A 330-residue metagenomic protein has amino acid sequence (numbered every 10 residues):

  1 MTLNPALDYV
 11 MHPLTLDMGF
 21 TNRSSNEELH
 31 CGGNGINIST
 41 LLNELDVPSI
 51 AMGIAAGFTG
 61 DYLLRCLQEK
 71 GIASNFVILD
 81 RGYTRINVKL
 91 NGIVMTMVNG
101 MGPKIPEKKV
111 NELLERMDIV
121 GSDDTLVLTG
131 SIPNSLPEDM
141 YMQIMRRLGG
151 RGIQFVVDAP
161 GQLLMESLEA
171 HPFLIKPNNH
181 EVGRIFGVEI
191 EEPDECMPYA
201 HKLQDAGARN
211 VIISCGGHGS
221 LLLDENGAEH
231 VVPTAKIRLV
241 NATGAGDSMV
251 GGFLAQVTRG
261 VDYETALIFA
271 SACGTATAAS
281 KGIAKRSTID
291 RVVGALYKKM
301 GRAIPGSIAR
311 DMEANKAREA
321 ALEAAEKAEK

Functional and structural regions predicted by a protein language model:
M1-M52, G60-Y62, I304, I308-K330: Glycine-rich phosphate/adenosyl-contacting loop at the front of the ribokinase-like
S39-P48, N91, A255-G260: Alpha-helix C-terminal capping segments
P48-F76: A glycine-rich beta-to-alpha transition motif near the start of alpha/beta enzyme domains, typified by
L79, K89-S122: Conserved phosphate-binding/catalytic loop of the ribokinase/pfkB sugar-kinase fold
M97-N99, D123-G130, D158, K176-E181: Short beta-strands and strand-loop turn motifs
E138-E229: Conserved phosphate/ATP/ADP-binding segment of small-molecule kinases
M165, P193-K330: Conserved phosphate-binding/catalytic region of the ribokinase-like
